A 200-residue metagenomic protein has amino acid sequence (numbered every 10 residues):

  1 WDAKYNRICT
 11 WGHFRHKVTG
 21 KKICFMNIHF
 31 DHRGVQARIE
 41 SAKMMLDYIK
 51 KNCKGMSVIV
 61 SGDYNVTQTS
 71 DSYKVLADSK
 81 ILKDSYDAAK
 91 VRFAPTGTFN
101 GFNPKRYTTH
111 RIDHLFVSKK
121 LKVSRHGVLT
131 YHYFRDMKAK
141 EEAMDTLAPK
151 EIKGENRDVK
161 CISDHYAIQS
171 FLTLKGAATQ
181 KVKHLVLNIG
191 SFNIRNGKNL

Functional and structural regions predicted by a protein language model:
W1-C24, R125-T130, I194: Structured beta-strand-rich core segments of catalytic domains in phosphoester-bond hydrolases
W1-D2, I28-R38: Surface-exposed cleft-lining segments at the edges of enzyme active sites
I8-T10, C24, H114, Y166-I168 (+1 more regions): Short beta-strand micro-motifs in enzyme catalytic cores
W11, K21-D31, H184-N196: Active-site-proximal beta-strand elements of phosphoester/diester hydrolases
H13, Q36, E40, D47-V58 (+1 more regions): Metal-dependent phosphoester-hydrolase catalytic domains
F25, V58-V60: Hydrophobic/aromatic residues located in beta-strands of well-ordered beta-sheets within soluble catalytic
R33, T67, G197: Active-site loop signature of alpha/beta-hydrolase-fold enzymes
L200: N-terminal carbohydrate-binding/catalytic regions of secreted carbohydrate-active enzymes
